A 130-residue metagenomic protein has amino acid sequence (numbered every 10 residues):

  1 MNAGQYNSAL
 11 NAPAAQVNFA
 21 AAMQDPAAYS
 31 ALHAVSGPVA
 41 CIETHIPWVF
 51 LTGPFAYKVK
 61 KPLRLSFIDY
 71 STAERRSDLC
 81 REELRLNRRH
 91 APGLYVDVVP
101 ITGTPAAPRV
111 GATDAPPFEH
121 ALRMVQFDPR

Functional and structural regions predicted by a protein language model:
A15-R130: Conserved ATP-binding subdomain of kinase catalytic cores across diverse folds
